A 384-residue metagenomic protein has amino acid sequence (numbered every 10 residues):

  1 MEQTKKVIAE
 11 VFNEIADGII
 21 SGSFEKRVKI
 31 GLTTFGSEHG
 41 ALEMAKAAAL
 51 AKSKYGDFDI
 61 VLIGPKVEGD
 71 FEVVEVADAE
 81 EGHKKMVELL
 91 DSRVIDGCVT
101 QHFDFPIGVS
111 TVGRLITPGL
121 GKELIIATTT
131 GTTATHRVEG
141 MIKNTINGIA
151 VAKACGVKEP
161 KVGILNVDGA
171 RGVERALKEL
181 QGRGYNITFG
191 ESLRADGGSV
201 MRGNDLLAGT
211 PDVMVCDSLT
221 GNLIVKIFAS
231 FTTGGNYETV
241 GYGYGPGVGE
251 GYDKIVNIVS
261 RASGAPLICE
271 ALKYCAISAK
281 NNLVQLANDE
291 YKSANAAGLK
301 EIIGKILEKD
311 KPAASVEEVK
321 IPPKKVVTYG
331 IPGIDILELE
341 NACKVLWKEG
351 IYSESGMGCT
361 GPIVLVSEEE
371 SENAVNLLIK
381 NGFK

Functional and structural regions predicted by a protein language model:
E2-P65: N-terminal phosphate-binding or glycine-rich loops at protein starts, especially the Walker A/P-loop of NTPases
V7-N13, E72-I95, G131-E139, A195-A208 (+1 more regions): Glycine-rich oxoanion-binding loops at beta->alpha junctions
A9, E14-G18, K46, Y252-K384: C-terminal non-catalytic interaction/assembly regions of soluble proteins
F24-E25, D57-D59, G156-V162, N186-A195 (+4 more regions): Flexible, glycine/charged-enriched surface loops at secondary-structure junctions
L42, Y55-D59, T135-L193, D212: Glycine-rich phosphate/diphosphate-binding loop of Rossmann-like nucleotide-binding domains
F71-E72, K84, V173-T233: Active-site rim loops that border cofactor/substrate pockets in soluble metabolic enzymes
F71-I125: N-terminal glycine-rich phosphate/adenylate-binding segment common to multiple enzyme folds
T117-G131, T210-K300: Glycine-rich phosphate/nucleotide-binding loop
